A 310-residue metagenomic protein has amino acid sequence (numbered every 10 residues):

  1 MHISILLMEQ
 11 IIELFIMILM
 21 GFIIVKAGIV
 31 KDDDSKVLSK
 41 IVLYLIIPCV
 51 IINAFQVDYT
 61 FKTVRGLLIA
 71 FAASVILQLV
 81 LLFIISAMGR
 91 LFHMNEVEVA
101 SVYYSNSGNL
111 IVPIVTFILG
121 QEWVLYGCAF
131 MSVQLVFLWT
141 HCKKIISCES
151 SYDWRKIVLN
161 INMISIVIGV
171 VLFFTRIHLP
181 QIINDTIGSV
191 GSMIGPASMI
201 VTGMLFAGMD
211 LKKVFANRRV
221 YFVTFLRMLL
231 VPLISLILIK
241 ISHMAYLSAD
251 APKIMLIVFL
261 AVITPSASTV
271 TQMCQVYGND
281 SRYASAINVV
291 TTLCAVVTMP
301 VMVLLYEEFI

Functional and structural regions predicted by a protein language model:
M1-I310: Alpha-helical transmembrane segments of multi-pass small-molecule/ion transporters
